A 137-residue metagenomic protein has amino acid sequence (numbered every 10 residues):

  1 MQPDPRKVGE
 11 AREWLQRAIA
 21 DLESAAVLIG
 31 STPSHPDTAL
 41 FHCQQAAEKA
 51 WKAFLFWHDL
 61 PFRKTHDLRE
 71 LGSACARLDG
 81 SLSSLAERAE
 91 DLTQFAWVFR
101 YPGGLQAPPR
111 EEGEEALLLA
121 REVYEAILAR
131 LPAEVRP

Functional and structural regions predicted by a protein language model:
M1-P137: Terminal alpha-helical segments
